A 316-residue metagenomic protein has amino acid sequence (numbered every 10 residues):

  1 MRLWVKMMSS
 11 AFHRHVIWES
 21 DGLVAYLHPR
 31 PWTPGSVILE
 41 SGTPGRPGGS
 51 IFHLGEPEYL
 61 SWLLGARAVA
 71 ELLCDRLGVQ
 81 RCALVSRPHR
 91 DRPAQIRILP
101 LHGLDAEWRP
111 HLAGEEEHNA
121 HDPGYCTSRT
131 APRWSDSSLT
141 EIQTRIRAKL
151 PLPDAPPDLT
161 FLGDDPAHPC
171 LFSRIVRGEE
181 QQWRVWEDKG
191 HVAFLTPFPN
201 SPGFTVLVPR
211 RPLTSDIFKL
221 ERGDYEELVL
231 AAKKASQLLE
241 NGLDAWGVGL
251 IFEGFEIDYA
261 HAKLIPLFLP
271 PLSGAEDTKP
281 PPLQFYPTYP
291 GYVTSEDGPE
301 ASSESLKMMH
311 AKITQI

Functional and structural regions predicted by a protein language model:
M1-I316: HIT superfamily nucleotide-processing domains
